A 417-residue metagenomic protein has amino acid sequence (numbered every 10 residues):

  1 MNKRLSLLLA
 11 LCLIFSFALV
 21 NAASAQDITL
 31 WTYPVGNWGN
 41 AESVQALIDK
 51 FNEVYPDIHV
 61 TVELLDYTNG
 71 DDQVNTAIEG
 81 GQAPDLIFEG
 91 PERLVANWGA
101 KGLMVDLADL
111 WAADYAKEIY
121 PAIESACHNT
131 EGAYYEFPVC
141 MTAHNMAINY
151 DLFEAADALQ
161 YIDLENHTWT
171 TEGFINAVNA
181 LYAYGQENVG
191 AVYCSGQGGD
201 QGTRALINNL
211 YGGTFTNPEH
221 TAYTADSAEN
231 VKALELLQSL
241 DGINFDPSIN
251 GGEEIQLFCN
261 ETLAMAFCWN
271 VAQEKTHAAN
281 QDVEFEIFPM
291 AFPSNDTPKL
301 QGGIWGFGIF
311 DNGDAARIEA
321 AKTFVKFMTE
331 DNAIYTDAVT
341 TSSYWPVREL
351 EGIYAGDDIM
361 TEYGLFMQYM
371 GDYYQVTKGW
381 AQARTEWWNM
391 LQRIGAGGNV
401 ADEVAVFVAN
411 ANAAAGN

Functional and structural regions predicted by a protein language model:
A22-A96, K101, Y115-A116, Q160 (+8 more regions): Conserved N-terminal structural module of periplasmic/extracytoplasmic solute-binding proteins
E53-V54, H59, E235, L240-I243 (+3 more regions): Extracytoplasmic/periplasmic substrate-recognition and gating elements
L64-Q73, E92-R93, H167-G173, D246-N260: Short helix-initiation/N-cap motifs at beta->coil->alpha
G90-N145, E172-I175, D282, E286-P289 (+2 more regions): Hinge/lid segment of periplasmic solute-binding proteins
M104, I255-Q256, V271-K275, P293 (+3 more regions): Mature extracytoplasmic/periplasmic domains
D106-I119, D163-H167, G190-S195, G213-K232 (+3 more regions): Short, solvent-exposed loop/beta-turn-alpha elements that line the ligand-binding surface or hinge of extracytoplasmic
E131-V139, H144, T170-A222, L263: Extracytoplasmic/periplasmic solute-binding protein
I175-Y182, P218-I249: Glycine-centered hinge/linker elements that transmit conformational signals in sensory and ligand-binding systems
